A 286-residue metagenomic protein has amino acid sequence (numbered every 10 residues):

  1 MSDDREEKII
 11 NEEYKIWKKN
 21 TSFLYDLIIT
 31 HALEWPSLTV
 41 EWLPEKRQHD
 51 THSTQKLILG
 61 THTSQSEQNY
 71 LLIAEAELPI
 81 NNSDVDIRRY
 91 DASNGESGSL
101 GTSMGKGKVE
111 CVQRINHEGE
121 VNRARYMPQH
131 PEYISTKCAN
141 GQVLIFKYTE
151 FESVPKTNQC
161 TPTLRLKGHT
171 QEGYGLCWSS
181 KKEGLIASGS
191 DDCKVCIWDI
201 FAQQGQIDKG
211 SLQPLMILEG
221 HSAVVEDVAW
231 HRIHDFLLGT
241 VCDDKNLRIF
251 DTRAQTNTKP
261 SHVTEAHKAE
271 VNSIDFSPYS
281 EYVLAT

Functional and structural regions predicted by a protein language model:
M1-T39, E45-R114, G141-T161, R165 (+1 more regions): Beta-propeller domains
Y25, E41-E45, V121, M127-H130: Short alpha-helical segments and helix-capping/turn motifs at coil-helix boundaries
A32-P36, R114-V121, L166-G173, L218-V225 (+1 more regions): WD40/WD-repeat beta-propeller blade N-cap
H52-I58, Y133-S135, L185-A187, L237-L238 (+1 more regions): Acidic/hydrophobic-patterned starts of short beta strands in beta-sheet-rich repeat architectures
E77-N81, T102-K106, A139-T163, S179-Y282: Per-blade loop-tip surfaces of WD-repeat and WD-like beta-propellers in eukaryotic adaptors/scaffolds
R123-T149: Hydrophobic alpha-helical hairpins/lids featuring a short glycine-rich hinge
G173, W178-S179: Structured nucleic-acid-interacting core domains from mobile-element enzymes and related host factors, especially RNase
